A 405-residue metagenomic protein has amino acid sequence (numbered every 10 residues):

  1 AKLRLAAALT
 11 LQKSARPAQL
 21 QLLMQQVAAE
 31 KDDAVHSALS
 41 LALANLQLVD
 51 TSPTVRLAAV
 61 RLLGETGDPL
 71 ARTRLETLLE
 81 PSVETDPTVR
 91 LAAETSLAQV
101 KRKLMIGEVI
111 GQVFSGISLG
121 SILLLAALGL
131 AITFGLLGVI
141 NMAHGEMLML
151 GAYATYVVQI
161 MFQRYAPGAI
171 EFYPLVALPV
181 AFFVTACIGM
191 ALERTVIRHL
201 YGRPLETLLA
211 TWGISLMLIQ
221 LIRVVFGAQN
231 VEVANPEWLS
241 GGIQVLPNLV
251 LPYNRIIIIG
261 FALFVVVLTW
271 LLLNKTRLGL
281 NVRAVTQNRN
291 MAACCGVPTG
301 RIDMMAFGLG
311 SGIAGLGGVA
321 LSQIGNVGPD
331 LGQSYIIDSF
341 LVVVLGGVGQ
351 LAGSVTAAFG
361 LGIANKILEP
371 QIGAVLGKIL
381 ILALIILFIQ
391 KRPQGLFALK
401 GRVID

Functional and structural regions predicted by a protein language model:
A1-K101: Soluble extramembrane regions of membrane proteins in the secretory/endomembrane system
V113-V157, A191, T195-E206, R283 (+1 more regions): Single transmembrane alpha-helix segments in multi-pass membrane proteins
H144-A191, Q371: Membrane-embedded helix boundary and interhelical linker motif in transport proteins
E146-L150, L200-R223, A262, L331-V344 (+1 more regions): Pore- or pathway-lining transmembrane helices of multi-pass membrane proteins that form conduits for solutes/ions
G168-S215, L221, T356-L361, R392-P393: Alpha-helical transmembrane segments within multi-pass membrane transporters and channels
P174-P179, M304-V319, Q323-I385: Transmembrane alpha-helical segments in multi-pass inner-membrane proteins
L200, E206, A210, V225 (+6 more regions): Cytosolic-side transmembrane-helix boundaries in multi-pass membrane proteins
V250-V327, T356: Helix-loop-helix "hairpin" substructures at the membrane interface of multi-pass membrane proteins
